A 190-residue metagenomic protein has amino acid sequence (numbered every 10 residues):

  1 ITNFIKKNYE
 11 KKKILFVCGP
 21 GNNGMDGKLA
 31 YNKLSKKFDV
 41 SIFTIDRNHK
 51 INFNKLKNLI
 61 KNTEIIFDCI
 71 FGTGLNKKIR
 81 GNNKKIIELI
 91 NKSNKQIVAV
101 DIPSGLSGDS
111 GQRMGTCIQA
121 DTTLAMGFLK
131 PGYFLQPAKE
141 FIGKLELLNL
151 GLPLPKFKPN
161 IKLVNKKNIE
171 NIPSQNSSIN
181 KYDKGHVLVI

Functional and structural regions predicted by a protein language model:
T2-N82, P137-K139: A cross-family phosphate/adenosyl-ligand binding-site feature
F16, V187-I190: Walker A (P-loop) phosphate-binding motif
E64-L188: YjeF_N-associated NAD(P)HX repair module
